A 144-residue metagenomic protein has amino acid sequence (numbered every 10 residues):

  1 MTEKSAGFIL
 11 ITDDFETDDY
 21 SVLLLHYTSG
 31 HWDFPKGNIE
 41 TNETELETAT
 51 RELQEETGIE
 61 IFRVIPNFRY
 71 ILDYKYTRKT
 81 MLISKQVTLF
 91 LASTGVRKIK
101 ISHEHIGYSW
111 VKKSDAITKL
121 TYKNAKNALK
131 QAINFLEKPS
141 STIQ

Functional and structural regions predicted by a protein language model:
M1-V22: Conserved N-terminal beta-strand and adjoining loop/helix that marks the start of the Nudix/MutT-like hydrolase domain
K4-A6, Y20, K85-T88, I106: Change "...and in nucleic-acid phosphodiester-cleaving endonucleases..." to "...and in nucleic-acid processing enzymes
I9, L24, L89-L91, W110: Conserved hydrophobic/aromatic beta-strand scaffold that supports enzyme active sites
F15-T17, R97-K100: Short helix-loop capping/hinge motifs at secondary-structure junctions, enriched in acidic/polar residues
D18-I59: Conserved Nudix-box catalytic region and its N-terminal flanking loop in Nudix hydrolases and closely related
G58-R97: Active-site segment of metal-dependent pyrophosphate-handling enzymes, primarily the Nudix hydrolase catalytic core
E60, K79-T80, K113, N124-E137: Preference for well-ordered, secondary-structure-rich cores of eukaryotic proteins
K98-K130: NUDIX/MutT-family hydrolases
